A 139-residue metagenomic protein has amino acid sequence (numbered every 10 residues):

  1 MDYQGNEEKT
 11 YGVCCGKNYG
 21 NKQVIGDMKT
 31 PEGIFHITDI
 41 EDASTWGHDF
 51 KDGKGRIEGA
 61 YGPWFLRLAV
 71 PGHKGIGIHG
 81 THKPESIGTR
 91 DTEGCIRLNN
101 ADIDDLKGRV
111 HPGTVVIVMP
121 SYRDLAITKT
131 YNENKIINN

Functional and structural regions predicted by a protein language model:
M1-D2, H36-I40: Beta-strand cores of secreted/periplasmic/IMS beta-sandwich domains, seen most often in copper-related folds
M1-T30: Glycine-rich catalytic cores of cysteine/serine-nucleophile enzymes that process amide/ester linkages in cell-envelope
K9-Y11, F35, K74-I76: Short beta-strand segments
G26-D27, E41-N139: Exported/periplasmic cell-wall-interacting domains
F35-H36, V116: Generic structural signal for buried aliphatic residues
